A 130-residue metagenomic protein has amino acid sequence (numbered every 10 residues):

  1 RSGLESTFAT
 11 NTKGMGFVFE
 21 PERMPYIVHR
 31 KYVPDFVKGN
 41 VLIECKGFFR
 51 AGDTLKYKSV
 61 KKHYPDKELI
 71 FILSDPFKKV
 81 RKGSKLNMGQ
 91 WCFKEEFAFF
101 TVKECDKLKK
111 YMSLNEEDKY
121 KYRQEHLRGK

Functional and structural regions predicted by a protein language model:
R1-K130: Nucleic-acid endo/exonuclease domains
